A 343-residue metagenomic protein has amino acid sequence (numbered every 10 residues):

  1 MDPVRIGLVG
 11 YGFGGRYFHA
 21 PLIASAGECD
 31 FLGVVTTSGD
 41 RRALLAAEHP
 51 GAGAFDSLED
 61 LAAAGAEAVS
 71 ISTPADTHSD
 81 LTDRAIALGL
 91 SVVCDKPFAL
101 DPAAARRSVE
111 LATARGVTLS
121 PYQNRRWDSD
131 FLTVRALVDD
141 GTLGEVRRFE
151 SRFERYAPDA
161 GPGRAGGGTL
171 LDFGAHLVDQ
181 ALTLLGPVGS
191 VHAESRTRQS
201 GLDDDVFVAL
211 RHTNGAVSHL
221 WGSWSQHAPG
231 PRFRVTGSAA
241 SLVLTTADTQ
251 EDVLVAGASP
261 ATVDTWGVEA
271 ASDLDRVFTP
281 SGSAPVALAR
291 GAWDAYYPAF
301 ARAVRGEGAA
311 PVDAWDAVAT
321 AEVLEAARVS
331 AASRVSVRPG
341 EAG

Functional and structural regions predicted by a protein language model:
M1, D60, A68-I71, V117 (+3 more regions): C-terminal helix-rich "cap/oligomerization" subdomain common to oxidoreductases
M1-H49: N-terminal Rossmann-like dinucleotide-binding module
G15, C94, L119-P121, E150 (+1 more regions): Hydrophobic residues in well-ordered beta-strands that form the structural core
A26, A239-P311, W315, G343: C-terminal glycine/acidic-rich active-site capping loop/insertion
H49-V109: Beta-loop-alpha module in the N-terminal Rossmann-like domain of NAD(P)-dependent dehydrogenases, especially those
R106-R125, G144-E150: Rossmann-fold dehydrogenase core element
R125-S200, R334: Predominantly a Rossmann-like dinucleotide-binding segment in NAD(P)-dependent oxidoreductases
D179-A258, D294-E307: Contiguous beta-strand/loop segments that form the cofactor/metal-binding neighborhood of enzyme cores
